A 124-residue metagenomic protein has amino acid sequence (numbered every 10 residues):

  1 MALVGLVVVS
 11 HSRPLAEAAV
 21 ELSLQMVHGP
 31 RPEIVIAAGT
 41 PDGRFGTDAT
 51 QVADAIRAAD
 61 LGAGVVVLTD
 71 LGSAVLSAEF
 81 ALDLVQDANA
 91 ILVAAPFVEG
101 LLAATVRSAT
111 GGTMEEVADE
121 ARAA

Functional and structural regions predicted by a protein language model:
M1-A124: N-terminal loops that bind phosphate or other acidic moieties and the adjacent beta-alpha structural core
